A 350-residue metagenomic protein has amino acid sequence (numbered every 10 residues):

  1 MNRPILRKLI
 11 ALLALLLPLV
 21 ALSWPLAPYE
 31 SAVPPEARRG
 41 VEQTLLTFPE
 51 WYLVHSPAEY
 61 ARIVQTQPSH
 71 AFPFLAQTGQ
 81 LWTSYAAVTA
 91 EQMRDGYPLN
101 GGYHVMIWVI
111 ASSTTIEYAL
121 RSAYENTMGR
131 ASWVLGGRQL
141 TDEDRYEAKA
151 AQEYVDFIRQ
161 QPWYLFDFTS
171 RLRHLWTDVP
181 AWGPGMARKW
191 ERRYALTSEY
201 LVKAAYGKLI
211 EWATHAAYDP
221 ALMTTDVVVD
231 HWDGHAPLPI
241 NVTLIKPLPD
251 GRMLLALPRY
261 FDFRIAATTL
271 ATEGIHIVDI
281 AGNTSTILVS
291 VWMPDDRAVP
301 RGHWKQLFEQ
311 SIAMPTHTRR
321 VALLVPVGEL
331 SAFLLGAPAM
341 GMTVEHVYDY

Functional and structural regions predicted by a protein language model:
M1-P18: N-terminal Sec-pathway targeting helices
L17-R38: Membrane-interface motif at the C-terminal end of an N-terminal transmembrane signal
R38, Q43-L209, A213, H235 (+3 more regions): Long, compositionally biased low-complexity segments enriched in polar/charged residues
A217-H231, R252-L254, N283-D295: Short glycine-/aliphatic-rich beta-strand segments at the starts of folded cytosolic domains
D226-L244, I265-T269, V291-E309: Short amphipathic alpha-helix segments
P249-T286: Acidic (E/D-rich), amphipathic helical modules within compact regulatory domains
R264, S331-M340, E345: Mixed-charge, glycine-accented linear interaction segment located at domain edges/termini
G274-T284, E309-I312, G341-Y350: Conserved short beta-strand edge segments in small beta-sheet-based binding/regulatory domains
